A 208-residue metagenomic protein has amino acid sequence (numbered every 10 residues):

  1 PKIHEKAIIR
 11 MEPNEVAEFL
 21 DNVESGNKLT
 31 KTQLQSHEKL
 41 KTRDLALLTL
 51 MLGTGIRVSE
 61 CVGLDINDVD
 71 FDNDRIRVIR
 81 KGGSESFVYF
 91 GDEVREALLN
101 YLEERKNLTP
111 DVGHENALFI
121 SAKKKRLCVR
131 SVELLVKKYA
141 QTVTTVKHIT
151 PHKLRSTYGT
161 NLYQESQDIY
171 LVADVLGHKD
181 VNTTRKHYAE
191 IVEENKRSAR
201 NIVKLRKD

Functional and structural regions predicted by a protein language model:
P1-D208: Conserved catalytic core of the tyrosine transesterase superfamily
